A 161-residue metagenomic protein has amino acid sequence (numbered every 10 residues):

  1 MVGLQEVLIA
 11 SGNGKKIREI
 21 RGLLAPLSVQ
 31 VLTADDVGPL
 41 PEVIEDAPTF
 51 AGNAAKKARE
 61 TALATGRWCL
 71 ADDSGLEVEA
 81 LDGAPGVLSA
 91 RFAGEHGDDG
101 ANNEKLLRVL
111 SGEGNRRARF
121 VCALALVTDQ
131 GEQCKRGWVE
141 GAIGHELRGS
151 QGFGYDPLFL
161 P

Functional and structural regions predicted by a protein language model:
V2-L8, G12-P161: Anionic-ligand binding patches
